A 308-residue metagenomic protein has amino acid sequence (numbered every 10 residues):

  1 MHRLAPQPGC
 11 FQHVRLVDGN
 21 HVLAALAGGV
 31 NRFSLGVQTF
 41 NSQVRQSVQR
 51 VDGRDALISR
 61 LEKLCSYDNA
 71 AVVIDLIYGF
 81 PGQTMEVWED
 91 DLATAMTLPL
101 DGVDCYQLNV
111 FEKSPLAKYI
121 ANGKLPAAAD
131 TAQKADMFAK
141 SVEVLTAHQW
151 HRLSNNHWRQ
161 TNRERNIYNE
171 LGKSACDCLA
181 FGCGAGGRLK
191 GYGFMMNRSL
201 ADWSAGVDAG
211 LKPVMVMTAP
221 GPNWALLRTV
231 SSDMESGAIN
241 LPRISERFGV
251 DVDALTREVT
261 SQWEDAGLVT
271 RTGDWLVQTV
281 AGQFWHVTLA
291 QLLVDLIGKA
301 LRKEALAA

Functional and structural regions predicted by a protein language model:
M1-V250, A307: C-terminal scaffold of the Radical SAM
S59, K140, L255-E258, T288 (+1 more regions): Long, highly charged amphipathic alpha-helices
I239-L241, R257, R271: Charged substrate- and nucleic-acid-binding regions of tRNA-handling and nucleotidyl-transfer enzymes, centered on
V250-E264: Short amphipathic alpha-helical interaction segments
E264-D274: A short, conserved structural fragment
W275-T279: Minor-groove-contacting beta-hairpin "wing" of winged helix-turn-helix DNA-binding domains
Q283-A308: Short, amphipathic alpha-helical interaction segments positioned at domain boundaries
